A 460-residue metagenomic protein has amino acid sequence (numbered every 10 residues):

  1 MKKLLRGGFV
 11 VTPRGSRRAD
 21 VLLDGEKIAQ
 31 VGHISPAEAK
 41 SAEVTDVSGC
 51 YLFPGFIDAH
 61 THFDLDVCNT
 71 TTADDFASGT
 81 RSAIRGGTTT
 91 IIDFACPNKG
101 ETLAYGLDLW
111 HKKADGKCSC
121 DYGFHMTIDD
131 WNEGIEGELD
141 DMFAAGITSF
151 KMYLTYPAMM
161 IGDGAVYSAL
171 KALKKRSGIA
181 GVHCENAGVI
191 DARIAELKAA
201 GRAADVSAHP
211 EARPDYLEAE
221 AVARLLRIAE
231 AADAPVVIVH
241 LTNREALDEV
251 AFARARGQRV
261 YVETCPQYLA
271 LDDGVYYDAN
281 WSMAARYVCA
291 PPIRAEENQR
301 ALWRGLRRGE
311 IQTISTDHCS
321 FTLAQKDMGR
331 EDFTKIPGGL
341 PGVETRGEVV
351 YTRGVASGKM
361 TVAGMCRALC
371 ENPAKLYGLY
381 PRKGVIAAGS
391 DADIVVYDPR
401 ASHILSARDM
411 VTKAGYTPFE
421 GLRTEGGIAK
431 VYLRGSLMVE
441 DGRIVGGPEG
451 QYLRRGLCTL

Functional and structural regions predicted by a protein language model:
M1-G55: Histidine-rich, glycine-flanked metal-binding segment
G8, E26, G49, H60 (+14 more regions): Divalent metal-coordination and catalytic microenvironments
V47-K117, G134: Metal-associated gating/positioning segment near the N- to mid-region
T88-I92, C118-G123, T148-S149, I228-V236 (+1 more regions): Short, surface-exposed connector motifs at secondary-structure boundaries
A104-C120, S168-V182: Alpha-helix-loop-beta-strand connector modules within alpha/beta enzyme cores
G134-I314: Histidine/acidic residue-rich metal-binding segments in metalloenzymes
A203-P235, R286-Y287, R307-R308, Q312-I314 (+1 more regions): His/Asp/Glu-enriched, well-ordered alpha-helical/loop segment that forms or immediately abuts the divalent-metal
M328-D332, A388-R454: C-terminal cap of metal-dependent C-N hydrolases
